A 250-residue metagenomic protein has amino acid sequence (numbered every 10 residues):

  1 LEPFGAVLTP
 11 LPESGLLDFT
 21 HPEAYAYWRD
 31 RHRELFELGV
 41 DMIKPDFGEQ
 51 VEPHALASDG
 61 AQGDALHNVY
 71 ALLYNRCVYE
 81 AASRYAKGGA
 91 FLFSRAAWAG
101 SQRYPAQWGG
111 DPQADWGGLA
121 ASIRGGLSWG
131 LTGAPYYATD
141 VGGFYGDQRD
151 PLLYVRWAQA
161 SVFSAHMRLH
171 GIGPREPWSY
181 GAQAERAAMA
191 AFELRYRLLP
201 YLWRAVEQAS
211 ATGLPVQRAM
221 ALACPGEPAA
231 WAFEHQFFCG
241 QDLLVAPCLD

Functional and structural regions predicted by a protein language model:
L1-D250: Catalytic-domain carbohydrate-binding cleft regions of carbohydrate-active enzymes
